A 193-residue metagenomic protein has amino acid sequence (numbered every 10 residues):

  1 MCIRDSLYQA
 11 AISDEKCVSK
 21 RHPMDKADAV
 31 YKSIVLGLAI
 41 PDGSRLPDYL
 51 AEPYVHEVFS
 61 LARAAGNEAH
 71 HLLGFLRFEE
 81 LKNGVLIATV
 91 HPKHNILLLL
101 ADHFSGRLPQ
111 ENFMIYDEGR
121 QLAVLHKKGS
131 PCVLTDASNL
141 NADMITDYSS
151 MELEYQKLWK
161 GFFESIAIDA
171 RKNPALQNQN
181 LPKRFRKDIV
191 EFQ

Functional and structural regions predicted by a protein language model:
M1-S6: Conserved small/polar residues in nucleotide/adenosyl-binding loops
A10-E68: Charged, compositionally biased non-catalytic regions
E15-S19, D42, H70-R77, N112 (+2 more regions): Residue-level signal for secondary-structure boundary elements
K16, K20, K26, K32 (+7 more regions): Context-gated lysine
K32-G37, L99-G106, K157-E164: Short, hydrophobic/amphipathic alpha-helical patches that form generic packing surfaces within helical domains
D48-T135: Internal, well-folded beta-alpha domain core
N112, V124, D143-Q193: Long, compositionally biased intrinsically disordered terminal regions
C132-A142, T146: Long, low-complexity, Lys/Arg-enriched
